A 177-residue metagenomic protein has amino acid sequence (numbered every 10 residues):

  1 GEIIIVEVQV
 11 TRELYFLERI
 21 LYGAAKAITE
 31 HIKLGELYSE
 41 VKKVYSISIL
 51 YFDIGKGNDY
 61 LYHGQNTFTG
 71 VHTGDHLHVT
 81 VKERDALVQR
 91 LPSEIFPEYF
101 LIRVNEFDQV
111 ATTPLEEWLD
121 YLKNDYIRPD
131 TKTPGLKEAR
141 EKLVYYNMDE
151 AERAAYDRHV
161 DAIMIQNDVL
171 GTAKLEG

Functional and structural regions predicted by a protein language model:
G1-E176: Elongated, amphipathic alpha-helical interaction scaffolds
